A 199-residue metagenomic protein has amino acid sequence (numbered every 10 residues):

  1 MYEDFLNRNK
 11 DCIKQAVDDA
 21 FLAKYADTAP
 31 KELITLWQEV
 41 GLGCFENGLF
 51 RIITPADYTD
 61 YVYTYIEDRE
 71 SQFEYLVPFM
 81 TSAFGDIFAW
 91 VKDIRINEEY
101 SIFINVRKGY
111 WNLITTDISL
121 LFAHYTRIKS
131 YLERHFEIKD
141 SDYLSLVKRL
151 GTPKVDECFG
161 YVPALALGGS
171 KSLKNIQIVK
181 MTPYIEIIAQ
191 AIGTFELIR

Functional and structural regions predicted by a protein language model:
M1-N97, S101, P153, E157-R199: A surface-exposed partner-binding patch
E99-I138: Compact, glycine/acidic-enriched structural inserts
F122, R127-S170: A contiguous, mid-protein "functional segment" used to position or interact with cofactors/ions or partner subunits
